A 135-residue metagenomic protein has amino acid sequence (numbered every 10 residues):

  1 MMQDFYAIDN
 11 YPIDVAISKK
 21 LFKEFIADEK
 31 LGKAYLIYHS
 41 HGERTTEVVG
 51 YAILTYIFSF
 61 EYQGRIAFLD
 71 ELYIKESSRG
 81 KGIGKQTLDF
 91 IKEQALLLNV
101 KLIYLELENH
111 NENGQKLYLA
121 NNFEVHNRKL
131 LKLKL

Functional and structural regions predicted by a protein language model:
M1-G64, L88, Q94, V125 (+1 more regions): Acetyl-CoA-dependent GNAT
I57, K75, E108: Residue-level recognition of the GNAT/N-acetyltransferase active site
Y62, K85, E112, L130-K132: A beta-strand edge to alpha-helix "cap/lid" segment located at domain peripheries
R65-E76: Conserved acetyl-CoA binding element of GNAT-fold acetyltransferases
I74, G80-E93, K116-A120: Conserved acetyl-CoA-binding loop-helix of GNAT-fold acetyltransferases
L88, A95-E106: Conserved GNAT acetyl-CoA-binding A-motif
K101-G114, K132-L135: Conserved beta-strand-loop-alpha-helix junction that forms the acyl-donor binding cleft
N109, L119-R128: Conserved acetyl-CoA-binding loop of GNAT-fold acetyltransferases
